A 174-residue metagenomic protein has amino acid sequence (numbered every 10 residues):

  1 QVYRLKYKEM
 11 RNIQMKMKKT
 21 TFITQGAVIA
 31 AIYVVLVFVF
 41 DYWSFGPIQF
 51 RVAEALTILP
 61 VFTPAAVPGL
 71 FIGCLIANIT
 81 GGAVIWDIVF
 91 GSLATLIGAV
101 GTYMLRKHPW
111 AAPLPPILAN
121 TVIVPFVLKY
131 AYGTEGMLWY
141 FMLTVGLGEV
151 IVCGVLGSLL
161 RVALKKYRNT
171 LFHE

Functional and structural regions predicted by a protein language model:
V2, K6-K19: Short, Lys/Arg-rich, polar N-terminal cytosolic tail immediately upstream of the first transmembrane signal-anchor
M15-V61, A65-P68: Hydrophobic transmembrane alpha-helices
I32-F38, L70-N78, P125: Membrane-embedded alpha-helical segments in integral membrane proteins
Y42-P47, A55, L75-I97, G101-E174: Membrane-embedded alpha-helical hairpins and interfacial helices in multi-pass inner-membrane proteins
P60-L70, Y103-A112: Membrane-helix interface "capping/anchor" motifs
